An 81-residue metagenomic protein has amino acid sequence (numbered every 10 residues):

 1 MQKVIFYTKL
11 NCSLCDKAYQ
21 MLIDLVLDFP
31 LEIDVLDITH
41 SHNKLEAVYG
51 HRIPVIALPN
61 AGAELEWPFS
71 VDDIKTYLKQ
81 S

Functional and structural regions predicted by a protein language model:
M1-D24: Local sequence-structure signature of Cys/Sec-based thiol-disulfide redox active-site neighborhoods
V26-P30: Short helix-capping segments at alpha-helix termini
L31-N43: Thiol-based oxidoreductase modules, predominantly thioredoxin-like and allied folds used for disulfide exchange
H40, K44, W67-S70: N-terminal, polar/charged subdomain of small-to-medium soluble alpha/beta proteins
L45-V48, K75-T76: Short amphipathic alpha-helix with an adjacent loop that forms part of the alpha/beta core around
A47-A57: Structural micro-motif
L58-S81: Non-catalytic, surface beta->alpha helical segment in thiol-disulfide oxidoreductase systems
